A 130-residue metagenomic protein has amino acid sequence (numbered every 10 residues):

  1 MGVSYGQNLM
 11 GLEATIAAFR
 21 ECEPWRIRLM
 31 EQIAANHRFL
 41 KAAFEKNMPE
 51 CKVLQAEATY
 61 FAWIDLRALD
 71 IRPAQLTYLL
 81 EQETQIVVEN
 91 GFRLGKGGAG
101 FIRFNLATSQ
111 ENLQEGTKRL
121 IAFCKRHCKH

Functional and structural regions predicted by a protein language model:
M1-H130: PLP-dependent class I/II
